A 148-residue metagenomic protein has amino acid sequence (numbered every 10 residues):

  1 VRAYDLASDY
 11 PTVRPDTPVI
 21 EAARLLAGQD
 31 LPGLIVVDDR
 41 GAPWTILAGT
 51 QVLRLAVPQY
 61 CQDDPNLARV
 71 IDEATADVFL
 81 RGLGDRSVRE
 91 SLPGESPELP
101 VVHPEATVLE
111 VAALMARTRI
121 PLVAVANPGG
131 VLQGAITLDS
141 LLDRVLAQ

Functional and structural regions predicted by a protein language model:
V1-L31, V36-W44, N66-L114, A126-N127 (+1 more regions): Bateman/CBS regulatory modules and CBS-like beta-alpha motifs in cytosolic regions of diverse proteins
A7, L31, P43-Y60, R117-I120 (+2 more regions): Short beta->alpha transition motifs characteristic of CBS
